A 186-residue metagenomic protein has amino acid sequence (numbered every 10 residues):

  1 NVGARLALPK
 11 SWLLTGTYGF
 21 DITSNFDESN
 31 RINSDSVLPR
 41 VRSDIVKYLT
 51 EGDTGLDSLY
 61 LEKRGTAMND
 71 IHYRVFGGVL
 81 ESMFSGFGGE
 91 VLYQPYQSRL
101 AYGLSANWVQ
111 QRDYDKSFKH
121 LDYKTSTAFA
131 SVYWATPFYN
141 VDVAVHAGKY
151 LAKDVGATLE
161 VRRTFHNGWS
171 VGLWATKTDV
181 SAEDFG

Functional and structural regions predicted by a protein language model:
N1-S29: Core alpha-helical transmembrane segments of integral membrane proteins
N1-V2, G55-L80, Y150: Outer-membrane beta-barrel transmembrane strands
V2-L6, L61-G65, G89-Y93, A130-W134 (+2 more regions): Residues on the lipid-exposed face of transmembrane beta-strands in outer-membrane beta-barrel proteins
G3-L6, N25-F26, Y48-T50, S58-E62: Outer membrane beta-barrel translocator domains of Type V secretion systems
K10-T15, M68-Y73, S98-G103, F138-A144 (+1 more regions): Repeated loop/turn-to-beta-strand initiation elements of outer-membrane beta-barrel proteins
T23-R40, D44-D53, L104-T136, H146-T158 (+2 more regions): Outer-membrane beta-barrel translocator/channel fold
N69, S82-S85, L92, V109-Y114 (+2 more regions): Structural signature for solvent-exposed beta-strand/loop edge elements and short helix-capping sites, enriched
I71-Y73, G77-G78, G86-L92, L100: Long, positively charged binding patches that form subdomain-scale interaction surfaces for polyanionic ligands
